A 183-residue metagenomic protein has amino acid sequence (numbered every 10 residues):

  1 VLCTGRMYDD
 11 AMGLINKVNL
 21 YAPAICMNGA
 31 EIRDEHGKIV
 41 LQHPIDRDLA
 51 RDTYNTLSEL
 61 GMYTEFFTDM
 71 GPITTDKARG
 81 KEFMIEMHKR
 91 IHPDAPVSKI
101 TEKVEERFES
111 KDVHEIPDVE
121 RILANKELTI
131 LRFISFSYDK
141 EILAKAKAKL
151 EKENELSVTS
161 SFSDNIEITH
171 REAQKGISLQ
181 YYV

Functional and structural regions predicted by a protein language model:
V1-K99: Active-site phosphate-binding/coordination module
L60, M70-V183: Conserved acidic, metal-coordinating active-site core of Asp-based, Mg2+-dependent phosphoryl-transfer enzymes
